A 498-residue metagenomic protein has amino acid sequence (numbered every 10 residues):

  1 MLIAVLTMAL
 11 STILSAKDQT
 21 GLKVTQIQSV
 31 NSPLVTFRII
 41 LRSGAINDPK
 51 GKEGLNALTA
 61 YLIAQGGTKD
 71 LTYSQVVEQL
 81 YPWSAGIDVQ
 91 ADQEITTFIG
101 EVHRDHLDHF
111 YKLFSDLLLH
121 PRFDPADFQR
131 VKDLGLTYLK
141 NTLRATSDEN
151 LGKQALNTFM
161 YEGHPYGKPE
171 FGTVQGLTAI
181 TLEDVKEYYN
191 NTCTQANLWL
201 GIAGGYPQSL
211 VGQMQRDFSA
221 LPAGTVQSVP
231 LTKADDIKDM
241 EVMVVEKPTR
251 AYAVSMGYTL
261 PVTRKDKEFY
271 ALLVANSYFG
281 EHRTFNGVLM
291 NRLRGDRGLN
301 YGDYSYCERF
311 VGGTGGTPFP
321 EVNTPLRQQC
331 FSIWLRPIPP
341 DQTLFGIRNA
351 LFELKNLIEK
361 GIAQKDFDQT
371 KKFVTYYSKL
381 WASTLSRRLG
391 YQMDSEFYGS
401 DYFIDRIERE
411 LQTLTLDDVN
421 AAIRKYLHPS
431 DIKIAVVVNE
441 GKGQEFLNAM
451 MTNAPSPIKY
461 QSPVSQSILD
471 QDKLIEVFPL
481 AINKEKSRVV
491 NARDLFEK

Functional and structural regions predicted by a protein language model:
M1-S11: Bacterial N-terminal signal peptides
A16-V35: N- or domain-start disorder-to-order transition segments that initiate the globular core
Q26-V30, V89-A91, K247, C307: Short, low-complexity Ser/Thr-rich regulatory SLiMs
S29-N31, R38-S43, V226-G295, Q466-K498: His/Glu-based metal-binding/catalytic segments typifying zinc-dependent metallopeptidases
R38-E101, G167-F171, R283-G315: M16/MPP (pitrilysin/insulinase) zinc-metallopeptidase core fold and M16-derived inactive scaffolds
K50, A145-N150, R264-Y270: Structural motif
T59-T68, S115-L119, F279-R283, L351-E359: Short amphipathic alpha-helical signal-transduction/dimerization elements
Q75-Q227, V254-S255, L260, Y304-K498: Charge-rich, well-structured scaffold segments of protease-associated domains
